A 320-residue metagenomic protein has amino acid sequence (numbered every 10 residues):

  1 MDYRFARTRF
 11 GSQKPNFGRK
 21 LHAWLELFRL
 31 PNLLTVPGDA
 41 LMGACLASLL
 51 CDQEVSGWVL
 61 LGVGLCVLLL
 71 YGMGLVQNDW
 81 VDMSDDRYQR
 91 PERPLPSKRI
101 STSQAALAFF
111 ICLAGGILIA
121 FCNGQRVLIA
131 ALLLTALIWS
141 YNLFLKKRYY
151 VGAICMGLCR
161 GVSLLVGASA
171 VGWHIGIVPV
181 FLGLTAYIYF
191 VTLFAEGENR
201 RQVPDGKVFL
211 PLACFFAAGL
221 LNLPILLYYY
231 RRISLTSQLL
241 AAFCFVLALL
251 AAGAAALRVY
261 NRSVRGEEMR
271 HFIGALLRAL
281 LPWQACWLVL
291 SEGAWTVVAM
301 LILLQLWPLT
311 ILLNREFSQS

Functional and structural regions predicted by a protein language model:
M1-E92, R99-A108, A130-L137, N142 (+3 more regions): Topogenic membrane-insertion module of multi-pass membrane proteins
D2-L25, G161-S320: C-terminal membrane-associated helical module and adjoining short loops/tails
G38-A40, Y88-P91, Q125, V151 (+4 more regions): Hydrophobic alpha-helical membrane-insertion segments
M42-C45, D52, E92-L95, A114 (+5 more regions): Residues in and immediately flanking transmembrane alpha helices
C45, C122-N123, F144, S169-A170 (+1 more regions): Helix-loop junctions at the membrane-solvent interface of multi-pass transporters, primarily the C-terminal
S48-L49, F121, Q125, K147 (+2 more regions): Short coil/turn helix-boundary motifs
S56-L60, R126-A131, Y149-A153, H174-V180 (+1 more regions): Short, aromatic-rich membrane-interface segments at the entry and exit of alpha-helical transmembrane domains
G62-C66, M83-I138, G157, S163-L165 (+3 more regions): Multi-pass membrane catalytic core of lipid/isoprenoid biosynthesis enzymes
